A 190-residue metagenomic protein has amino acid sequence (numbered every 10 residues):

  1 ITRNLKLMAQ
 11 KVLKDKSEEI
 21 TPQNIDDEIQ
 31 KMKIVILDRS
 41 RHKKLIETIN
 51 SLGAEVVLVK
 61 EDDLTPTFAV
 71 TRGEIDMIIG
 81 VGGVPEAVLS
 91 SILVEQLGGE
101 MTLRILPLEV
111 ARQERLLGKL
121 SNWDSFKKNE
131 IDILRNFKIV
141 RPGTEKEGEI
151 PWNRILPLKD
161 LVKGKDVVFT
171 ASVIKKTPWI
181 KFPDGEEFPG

Functional and structural regions predicted by a protein language model:
I1-L58, T177: Acidic beta-strand-loop-alpha-helix segment within the catalytic core of divalent metal-dependent phosphate-processing
M32, L52-A54, I75-M77, E86 (+2 more regions): Structural beta-strand/beta-sheet cores of well-ordered domains, especially the beta-sheet scaffolds that support
I36-L37, V56-E61, G80-V81, F169-A171: General beta-strand structural signal in soluble alpha/beta enzymes
R39-S40, D62-L64, G82-V84, L106-E109 (+1 more regions): Short, ordered loop/turn segments at secondary-structure junctions
K43, L64-F68, V84-S90, T177-I180: Short glycine/serine/threonine-rich phosphate/pyrophosphate-binding segments that cradle anionic phosphate groups
I46-V56, D63-I75: Glycine-rich ThDP/TPP pyrophosphate-binding loop and its adjacent helix/strand module within ThDP-dependent enzymes
R72-R104: Glycine-rich phosphate-binding loop
E95-G190: Anaerobic metallocofactor- and corrinoid-dependent redox/one-carbon enzyme cores, especially those from methanogenesis
